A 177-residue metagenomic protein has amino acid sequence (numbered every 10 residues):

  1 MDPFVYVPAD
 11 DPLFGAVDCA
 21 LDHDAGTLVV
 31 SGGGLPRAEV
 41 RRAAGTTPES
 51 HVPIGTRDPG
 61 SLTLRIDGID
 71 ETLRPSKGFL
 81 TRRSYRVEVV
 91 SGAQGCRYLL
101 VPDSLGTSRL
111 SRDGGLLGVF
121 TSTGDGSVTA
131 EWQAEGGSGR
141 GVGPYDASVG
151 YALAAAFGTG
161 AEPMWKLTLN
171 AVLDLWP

Functional and structural regions predicted by a protein language model:
M1-V29, D103-P177: Low-complexity or membrane-interfacial segments used for flexible interactions
G33-P75: A glycine-rich, hydrophobic loop/mini-helix early in the fold
I54-T56, T81, L100-D103: Low-complexity, polar/charged sequence tracts that form flexible coils or short amphipathic helices and often embed
P59, R83-Y85, L105: Short, surface-exposed coil-to-beta transition loops
K77-F79: Surface-exposed, interaction-prone regions used to assemble/regulate multi-protein complexes
G95-C96: Extracellular beta-strand scaffolds
